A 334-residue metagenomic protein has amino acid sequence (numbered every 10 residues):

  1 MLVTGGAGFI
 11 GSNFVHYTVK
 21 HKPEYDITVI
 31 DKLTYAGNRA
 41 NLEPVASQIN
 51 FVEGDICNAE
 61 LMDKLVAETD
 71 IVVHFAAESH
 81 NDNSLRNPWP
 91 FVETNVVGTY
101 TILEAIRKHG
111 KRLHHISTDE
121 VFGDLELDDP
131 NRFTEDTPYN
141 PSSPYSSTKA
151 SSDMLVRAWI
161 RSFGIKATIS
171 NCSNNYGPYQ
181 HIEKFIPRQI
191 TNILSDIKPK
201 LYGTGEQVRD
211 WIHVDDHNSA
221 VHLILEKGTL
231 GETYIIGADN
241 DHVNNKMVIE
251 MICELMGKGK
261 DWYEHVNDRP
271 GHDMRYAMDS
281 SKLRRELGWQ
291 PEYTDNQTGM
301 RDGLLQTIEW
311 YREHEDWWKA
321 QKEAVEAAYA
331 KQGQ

Functional and structural regions predicted by a protein language model:
M1-N175, Q306-H314, A320, A324-Q334: N-terminal Rossmann-like NAD(P)+-binding domain of SDR-like oxidoreductases, especially those catalyzing
T18, I102, W159, Q189-I193 (+1 more regions): A short, amphipathic alpha-helix embedded in the catalytic core of nucleotide-handling enzymes
R39-L42, L125-D129, Q180-E183, M247-I249 (+1 more regions): Short aromatic-enriched loop/helix-cap "lid" or pocket-rim segments at secondary-structure transitions that line
G54, I71, I193-Q334: C-terminal substrate-binding subdomain of Rossmann-fold SDR/epimerase-dehydratase oxidoreductases
E60-D63, D82, W89, Y100 (+8 more regions): Residues in well-ordered alpha-helical elements
P130, P141-T148, P178, I182-I186 (+1 more regions): The catalytic Tyr-centered alpha-helix of NAD(P)H-dependent dehydrogenases
S151, L155, W159, Q189 (+2 more regions): Hydrophobic alpha-helix immediately C-terminal to the catalytic Tyr-X-X-X-Lys motif of short-chain
